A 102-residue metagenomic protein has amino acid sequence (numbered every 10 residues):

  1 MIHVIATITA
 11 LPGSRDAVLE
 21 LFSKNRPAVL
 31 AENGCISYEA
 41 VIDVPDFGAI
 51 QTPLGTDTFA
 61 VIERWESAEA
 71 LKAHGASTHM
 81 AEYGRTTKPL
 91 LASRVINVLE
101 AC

Functional and structural regions predicted by a protein language model:
M1-I2, C102: Absolute protein N-terminus
I2-T9, E39-G75: Short, well-ordered beta-strand segments in beta-rich or mixed alpha/beta enzyme and ligand-binding folds
L11-G13, A68, A101: Generic structural motif
S14-A40, H79-T87: Short amphipathic alpha-helical segments
P27-L30, G34, A70, A92-I96: Generic structural signal for secondary-structure transition and capping sites
E39-D57, E82-C102: Glycine-rich beta-strand-turn "strand-cap" elements at beta-sheet edges
